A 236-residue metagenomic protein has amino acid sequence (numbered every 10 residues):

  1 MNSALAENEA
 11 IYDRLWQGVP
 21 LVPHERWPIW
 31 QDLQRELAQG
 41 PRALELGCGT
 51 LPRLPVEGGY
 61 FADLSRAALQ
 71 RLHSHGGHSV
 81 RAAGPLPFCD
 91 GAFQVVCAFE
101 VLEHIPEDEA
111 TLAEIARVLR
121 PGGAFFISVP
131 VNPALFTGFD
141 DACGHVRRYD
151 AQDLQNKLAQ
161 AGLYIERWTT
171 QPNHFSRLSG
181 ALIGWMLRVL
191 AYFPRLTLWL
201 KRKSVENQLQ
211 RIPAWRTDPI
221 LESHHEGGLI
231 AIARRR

Functional and structural regions predicted by a protein language model:
M1-G91, V95-F99, E109-L112, T169-N173 (+2 more regions): Conserved N-terminal segment of class I S-adenosyl-L-methionine
P52-P55, A134-T137, H174-S179: Short catalytic/ligand-binding loop motif for oxyanion handling, primarily in non-cytosolic enzymes, centered on
E100-H104: A short His-aromatic
P106-A110, T137: Short N-terminal helix/helix-N-cap motif within the alpha/beta-hydrolase-1
E109-A124: A short glycine-rich, Lys/Arg-flanked "PGG" loop and its adjoining helix->strand segment in the class I
F125-R147, A151-N156: Short, glycine-/aromatic-enriched active-site segment of Class I SAM-dependent methyltransferases
Q152-P172, E206-R211, R235-R236: A SAM-dependent methyltransferase catalytic signature shared across enzymes that methylate proteins
L178-Q210: C-terminal helical/coil "lid" or tail adjacent to the Rossmann-like core of SAM-dependent
